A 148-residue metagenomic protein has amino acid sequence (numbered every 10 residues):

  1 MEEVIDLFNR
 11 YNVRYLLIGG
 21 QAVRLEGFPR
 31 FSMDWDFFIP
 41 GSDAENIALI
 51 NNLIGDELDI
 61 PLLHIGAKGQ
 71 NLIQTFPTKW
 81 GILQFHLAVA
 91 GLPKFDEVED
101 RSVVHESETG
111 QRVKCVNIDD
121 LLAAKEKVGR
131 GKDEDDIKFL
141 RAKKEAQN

Functional and structural regions predicted by a protein language model:
M1-N148: Compositionally biased terminal segments of proteins
